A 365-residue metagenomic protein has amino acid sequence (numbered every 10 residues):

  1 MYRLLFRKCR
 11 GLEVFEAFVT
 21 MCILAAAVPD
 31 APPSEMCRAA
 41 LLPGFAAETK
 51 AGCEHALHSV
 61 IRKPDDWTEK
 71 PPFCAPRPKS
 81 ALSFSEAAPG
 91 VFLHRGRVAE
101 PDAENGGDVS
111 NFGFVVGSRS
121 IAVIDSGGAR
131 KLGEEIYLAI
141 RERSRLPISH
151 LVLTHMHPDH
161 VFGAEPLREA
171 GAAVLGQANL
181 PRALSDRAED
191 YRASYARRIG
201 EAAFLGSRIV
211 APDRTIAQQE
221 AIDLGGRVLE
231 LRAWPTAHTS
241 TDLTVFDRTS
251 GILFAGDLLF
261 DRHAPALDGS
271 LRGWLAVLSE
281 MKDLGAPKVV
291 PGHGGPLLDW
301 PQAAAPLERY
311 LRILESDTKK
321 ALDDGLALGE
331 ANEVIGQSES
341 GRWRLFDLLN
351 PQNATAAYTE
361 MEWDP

Functional and structural regions predicted by a protein language model:
Y2-L5, G11, F15, L24-H58 (+1 more regions): C-terminal regulatory/interaction regions
K50, A56-H58, R62-S118: Zn-dependent metallo-beta-lactamase
A81-E86, N179-W234, T239, R248-T249 (+2 more regions): Metallo-beta-lactamase
V91-E142, L243-A255: Conserved beta-strand hairpin/beta-sheet module of binuclear metal-dependent hydrolase folds, prominently
I124-S126, S149-M156, L175-A178, W234 (+4 more regions): Active-site neighborhood of phospho(di)ester-bond hydrolases with catalytic His/Asp-centered motifs
R130-L132, M156-F162, P181-S185, T239-D242 (+3 more regions): Active-site environment of divalent metal-dependent phosphoester hydrolases
L138-R214, A221, S316: Active-site HxH/HxHxD metal-binding segment of metal-dependent hydrolases
F246, L275-A327, V334: Divalent-metal (often Zn2+) His-rich catalytic cores of metallo-beta-lactamase-fold enzymes
